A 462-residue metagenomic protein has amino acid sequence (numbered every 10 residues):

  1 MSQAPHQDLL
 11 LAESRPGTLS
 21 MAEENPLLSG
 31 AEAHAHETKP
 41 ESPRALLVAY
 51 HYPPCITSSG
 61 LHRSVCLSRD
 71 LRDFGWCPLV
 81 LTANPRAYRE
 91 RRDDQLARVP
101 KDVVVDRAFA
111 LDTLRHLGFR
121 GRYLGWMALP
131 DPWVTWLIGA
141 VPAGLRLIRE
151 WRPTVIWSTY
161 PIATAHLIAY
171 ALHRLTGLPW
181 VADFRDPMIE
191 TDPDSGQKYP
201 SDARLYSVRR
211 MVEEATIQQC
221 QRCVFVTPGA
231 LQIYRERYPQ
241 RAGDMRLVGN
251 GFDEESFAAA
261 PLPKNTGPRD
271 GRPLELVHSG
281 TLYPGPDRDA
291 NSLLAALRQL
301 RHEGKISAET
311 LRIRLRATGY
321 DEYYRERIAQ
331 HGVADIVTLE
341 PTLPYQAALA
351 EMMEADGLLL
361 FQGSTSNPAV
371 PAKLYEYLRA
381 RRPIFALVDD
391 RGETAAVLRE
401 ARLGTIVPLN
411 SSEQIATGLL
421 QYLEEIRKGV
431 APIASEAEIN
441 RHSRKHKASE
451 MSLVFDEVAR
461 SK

Functional and structural regions predicted by a protein language model:
S2-F109, D456, K462: N-terminal subdomain of nucleotide-sugar transferases
L28-G30, F252-P268, R272: Acidic anion/phosphate-binding donor-loop and adjacent secondary structure in glycosyltransferase catalytic cores
L145, T164-L167, A171-L175, M188 (+1 more regions): Membrane-proximal helix-turn-helix segments that form the acceptor-binding/catalytic region of lipid-linked
G229, G251: Carbohydrate-associated surface elements
G267-D287, L294-A295, K447: Conserved donor-binding/catalytic core segment of Leloir-type glycosyltransferases
R288, P344-A350, L358-Y375, P383-A396 (+1 more regions): Nucleotide-sugar-dependent
K305-T318, E322-A347: Nucleotide-activated donor-binding/catalytic signature segment of Leloir-type glycosyltransferases, i.e., the conserved
N410-Q414, R427-E457: A charged, aromatic-enriched C-terminal amphipathic alpha-helix characteristic of glycosyltransferases across folds
